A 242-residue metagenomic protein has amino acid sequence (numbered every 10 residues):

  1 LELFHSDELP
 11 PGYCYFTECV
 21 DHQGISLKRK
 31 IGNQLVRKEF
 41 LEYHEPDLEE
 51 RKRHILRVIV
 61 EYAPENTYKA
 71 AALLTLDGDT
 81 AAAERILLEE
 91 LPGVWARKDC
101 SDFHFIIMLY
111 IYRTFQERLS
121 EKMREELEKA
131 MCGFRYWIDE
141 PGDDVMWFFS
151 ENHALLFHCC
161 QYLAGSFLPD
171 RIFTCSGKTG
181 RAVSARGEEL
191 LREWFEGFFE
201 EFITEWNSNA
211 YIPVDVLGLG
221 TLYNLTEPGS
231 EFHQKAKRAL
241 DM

Functional and structural regions predicted by a protein language model:
L1-K38: Beta-strand-enriched, solvent-exposed domains that form extended recognition/catalytic surfaces
F16-E18, Y43-P46, W137-D139: Generic signature of intrinsically disordered, low-complexity segments enriched in small/polar residues
K28-H54: An acidic-aromatic substrate-binding cleft motif
H54-E227, H233: Aromatic-lined, polymer-binding surfaces characteristic of secreted/periplasmic polysaccharide-degrading enzymes
G229-M242: Short secondary-structure subsegments characteristic of cysteine-rich extracellular domains
